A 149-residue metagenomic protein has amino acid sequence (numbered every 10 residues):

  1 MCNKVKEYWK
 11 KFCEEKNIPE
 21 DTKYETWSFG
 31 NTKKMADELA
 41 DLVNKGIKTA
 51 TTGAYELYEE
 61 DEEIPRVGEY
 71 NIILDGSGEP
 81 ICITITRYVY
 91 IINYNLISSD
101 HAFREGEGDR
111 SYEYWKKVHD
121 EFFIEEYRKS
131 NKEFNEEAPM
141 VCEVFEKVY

Functional and structural regions predicted by a protein language model:
M1-I83, V89-Y149: Mixed-charge, low-complexity intrinsically disordered regions
